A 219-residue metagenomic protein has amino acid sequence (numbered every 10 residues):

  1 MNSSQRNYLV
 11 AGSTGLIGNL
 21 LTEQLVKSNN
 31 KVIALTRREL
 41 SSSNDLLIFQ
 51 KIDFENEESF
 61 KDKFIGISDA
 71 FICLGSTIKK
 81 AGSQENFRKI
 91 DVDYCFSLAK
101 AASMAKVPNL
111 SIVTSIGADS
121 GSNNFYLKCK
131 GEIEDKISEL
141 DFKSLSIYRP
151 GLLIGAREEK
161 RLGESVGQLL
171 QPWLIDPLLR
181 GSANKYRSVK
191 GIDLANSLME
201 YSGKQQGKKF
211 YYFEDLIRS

Functional and structural regions predicted by a protein language model:
N2-S28: N-terminal Rossmann NAD(P)H-binding glycine-rich loop of SDR-like oxidoreductase domains
N7, S68-D69, N109: Structural motif
A11, L35, C73-L74, L110-I116 (+1 more regions): SDR active-site strand-loop-helix element
L16, Q84, K89-E134, E139 (+1 more regions): Conserved Rossmann-fold NAD(P)-dependent oxidoreductase catalytic core, especially the SDR/UDP-sugar
A34-S41: Short, polar loop motifs at secondary-structure junctions
S41, L47-S97, A101-M104: NAD(P)H-binding glycine-rich loop region in Rossmannoid oxidoreductase-like domains and their noncatalytic homologs
L46-L47, L145: Short, conserved active-site loop motifs that form the nucleotide-linked donor/cofactor pocket
S120-Y211, L216-S219: Oxidoreductase cofactor-interface core, primarily capturing Rossmann-like NAD(P)-dependent enzymes
